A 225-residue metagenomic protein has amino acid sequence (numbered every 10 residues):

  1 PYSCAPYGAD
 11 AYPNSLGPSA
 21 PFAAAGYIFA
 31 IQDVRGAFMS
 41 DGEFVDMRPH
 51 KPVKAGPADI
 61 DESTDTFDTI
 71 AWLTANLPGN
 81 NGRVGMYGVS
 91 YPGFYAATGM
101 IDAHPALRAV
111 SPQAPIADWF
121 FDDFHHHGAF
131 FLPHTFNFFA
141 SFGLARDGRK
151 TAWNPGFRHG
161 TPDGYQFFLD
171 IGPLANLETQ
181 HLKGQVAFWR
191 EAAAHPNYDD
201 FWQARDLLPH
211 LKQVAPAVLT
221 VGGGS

Functional and structural regions predicted by a protein language model:
S3-P18, A24, D46-P52, G56-D59 (+2 more regions): Accessory cap/linker subdomain of secreted extracellular hydrolases
P6-A9, F29, W72: Serine-hydrolase catalytic-loop signature spanning alpha/beta hydrolases and amidase-signature enzymes
S19-M39: Conserved alpha/beta-hydrolase
E43-D61, D68-G85, S90: Gly/Ser-rich "nucleophile elbow"/oxyanion-hole loop immediately N-terminal to the catalytic nucleophile in hydrolases
M86-G88, Q113, V221: Short beta-strand immediately N-terminal to the catalytic nucleophile in serine-hydrolase-like folds
G88-T98: Glycine-rich nucleophile elbow surrounding the catalytic serine of serine-hydrolase chemistry
V214, T220-G222: Short beta-strand/loop motif that positions the catalytic acidic residue of the alpha/beta-hydrolase fold
S225: Acidic catalytic loop of the alpha/beta-hydrolase fold
